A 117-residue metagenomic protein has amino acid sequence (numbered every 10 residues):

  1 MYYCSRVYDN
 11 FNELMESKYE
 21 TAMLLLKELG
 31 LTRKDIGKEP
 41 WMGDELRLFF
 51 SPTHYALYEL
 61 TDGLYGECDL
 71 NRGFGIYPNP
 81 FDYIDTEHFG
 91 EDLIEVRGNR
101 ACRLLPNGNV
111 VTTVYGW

Functional and structural regions predicted by a protein language model:
M1-W117: Acidic interaction surfaces
